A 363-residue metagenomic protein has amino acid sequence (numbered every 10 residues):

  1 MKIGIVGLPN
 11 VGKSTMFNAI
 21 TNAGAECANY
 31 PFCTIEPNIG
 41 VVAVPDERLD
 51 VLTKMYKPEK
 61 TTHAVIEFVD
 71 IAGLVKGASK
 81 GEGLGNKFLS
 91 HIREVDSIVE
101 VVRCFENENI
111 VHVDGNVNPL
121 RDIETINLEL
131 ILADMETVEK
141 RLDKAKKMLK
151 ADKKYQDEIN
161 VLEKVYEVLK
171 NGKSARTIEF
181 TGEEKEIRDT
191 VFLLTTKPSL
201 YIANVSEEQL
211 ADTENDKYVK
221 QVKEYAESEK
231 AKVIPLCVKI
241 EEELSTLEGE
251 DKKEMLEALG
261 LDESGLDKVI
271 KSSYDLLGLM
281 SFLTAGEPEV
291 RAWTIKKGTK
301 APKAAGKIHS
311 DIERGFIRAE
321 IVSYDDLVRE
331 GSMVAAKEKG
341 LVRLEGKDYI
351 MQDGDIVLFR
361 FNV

Functional and structural regions predicted by a protein language model:
M1-V111, V138-K140, A145: Conserved G1/Walker A P-loop phosphate-binding module
K2-V6, F17, K144-I350, N362-V363: C-terminal-of-GTPase-core extension/linker across diverse P-loop GTPases
V6, F32, P37-G40, E47-L49 (+14 more regions): Short capping/connector residues at structural and topological boundaries
G12-F17, P45-K57, G85-N109, R121-L130 (+4 more regions): Phosphate-binding glycine-rich loops and adjacent basic patches that engage nucleotide phosphates, nucleic-acid
A23-P31, N38-G40, R48-V51, K80 (+9 more regions): Glycine-rich, flexible loop/turn motifs
F32, D46-L49, T62-F68, E82-D96 (+9 more regions): Amphipathic alpha-helical transducer elements in NTP-driven molecular machines
G40-P45, A72-E82, R93-Y155, V168-T181 (+1 more regions): Conserved Switch II/interswitch segment of TRAFAC-class P-loop GTPases
Q352-V357: Structural motif
